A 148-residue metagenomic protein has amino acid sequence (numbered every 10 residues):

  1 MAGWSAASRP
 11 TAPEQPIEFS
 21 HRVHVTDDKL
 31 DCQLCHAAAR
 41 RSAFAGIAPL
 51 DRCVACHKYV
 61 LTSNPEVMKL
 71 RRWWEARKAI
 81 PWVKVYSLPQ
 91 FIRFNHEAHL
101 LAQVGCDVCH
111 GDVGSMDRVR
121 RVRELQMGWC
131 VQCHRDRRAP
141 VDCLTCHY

Functional and structural regions predicted by a protein language model:
M1-Y148: Short sequence/structural segments immediately N-terminal
